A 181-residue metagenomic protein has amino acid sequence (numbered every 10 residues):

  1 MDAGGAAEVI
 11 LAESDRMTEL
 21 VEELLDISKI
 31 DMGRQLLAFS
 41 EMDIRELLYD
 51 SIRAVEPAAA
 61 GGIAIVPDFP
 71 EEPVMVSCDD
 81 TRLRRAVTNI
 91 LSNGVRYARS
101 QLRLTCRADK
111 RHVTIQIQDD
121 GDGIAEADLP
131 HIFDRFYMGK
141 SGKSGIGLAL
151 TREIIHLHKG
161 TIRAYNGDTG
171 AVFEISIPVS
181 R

Functional and structural regions predicted by a protein language model:
A12-M17: Short alpha-helical segment of the dimerization/phosphotransfer core of two-component systems
M32-L37, M75-C78: Conserved micro-motifs of the catalytic ATP-binding
A38-E41, A64-V74, K110: Conserved catalytic submotifs in the C-terminal HATPase_c
A38-R53: A conserved beta-strand-to-alpha-helix junction within the catalytic ATP-binding
Q101-R111: Short beta-strand/loop element within the Bergerat-fold HATPase_c
I124-F136: Short conserved segment of the HATPase_c
